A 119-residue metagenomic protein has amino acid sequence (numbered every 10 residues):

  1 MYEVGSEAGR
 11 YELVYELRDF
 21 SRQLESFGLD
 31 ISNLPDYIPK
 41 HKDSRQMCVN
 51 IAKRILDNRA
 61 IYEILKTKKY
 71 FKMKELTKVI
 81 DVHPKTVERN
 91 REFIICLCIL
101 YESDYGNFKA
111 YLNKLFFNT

Functional and structural regions predicted by a protein language model:
M1-T119: Transcription-machinery-associated regions
